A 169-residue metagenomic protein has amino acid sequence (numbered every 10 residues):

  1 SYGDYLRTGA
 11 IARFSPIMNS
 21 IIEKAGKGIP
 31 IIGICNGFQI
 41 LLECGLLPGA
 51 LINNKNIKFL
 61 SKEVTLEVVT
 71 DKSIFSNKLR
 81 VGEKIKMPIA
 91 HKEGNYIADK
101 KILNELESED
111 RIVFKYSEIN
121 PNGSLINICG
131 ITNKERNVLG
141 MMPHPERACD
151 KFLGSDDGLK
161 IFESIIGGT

Functional and structural regions predicted by a protein language model:
S1-G33, Q39-P48: Flexible gly/pro-rich beta->alpha loop and the following alpha-helix that scaffold active-site loops
I21-G26, L51-T169: Amide-donor transfer/coupling interface in amidating biosynthetic enzymes
N36-G37, P145: A generic "binding-loop/recognition-motif" signal
G37-F38, K58: Short, glycine/charge-rich beta-strand/loop segments that flank catalytic centers and engage negatively charged groups
